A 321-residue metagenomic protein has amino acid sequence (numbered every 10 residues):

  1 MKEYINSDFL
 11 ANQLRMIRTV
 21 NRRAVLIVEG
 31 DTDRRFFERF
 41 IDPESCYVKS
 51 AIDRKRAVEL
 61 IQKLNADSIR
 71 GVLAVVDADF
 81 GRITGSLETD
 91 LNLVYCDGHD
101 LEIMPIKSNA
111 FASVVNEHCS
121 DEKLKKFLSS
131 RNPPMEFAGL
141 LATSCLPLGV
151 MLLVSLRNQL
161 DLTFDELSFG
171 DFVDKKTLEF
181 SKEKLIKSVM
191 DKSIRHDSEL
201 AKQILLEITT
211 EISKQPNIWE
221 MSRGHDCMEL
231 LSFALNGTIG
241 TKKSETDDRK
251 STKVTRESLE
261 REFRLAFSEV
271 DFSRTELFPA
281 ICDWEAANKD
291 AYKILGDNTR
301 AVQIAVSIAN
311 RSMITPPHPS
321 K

Functional and structural regions predicted by a protein language model:
M1-K321: Acidic, divalent-metal-binding catalytic cores of TOPRIM and closely related two-metal-ion phosphodiester/pyrophosphate
